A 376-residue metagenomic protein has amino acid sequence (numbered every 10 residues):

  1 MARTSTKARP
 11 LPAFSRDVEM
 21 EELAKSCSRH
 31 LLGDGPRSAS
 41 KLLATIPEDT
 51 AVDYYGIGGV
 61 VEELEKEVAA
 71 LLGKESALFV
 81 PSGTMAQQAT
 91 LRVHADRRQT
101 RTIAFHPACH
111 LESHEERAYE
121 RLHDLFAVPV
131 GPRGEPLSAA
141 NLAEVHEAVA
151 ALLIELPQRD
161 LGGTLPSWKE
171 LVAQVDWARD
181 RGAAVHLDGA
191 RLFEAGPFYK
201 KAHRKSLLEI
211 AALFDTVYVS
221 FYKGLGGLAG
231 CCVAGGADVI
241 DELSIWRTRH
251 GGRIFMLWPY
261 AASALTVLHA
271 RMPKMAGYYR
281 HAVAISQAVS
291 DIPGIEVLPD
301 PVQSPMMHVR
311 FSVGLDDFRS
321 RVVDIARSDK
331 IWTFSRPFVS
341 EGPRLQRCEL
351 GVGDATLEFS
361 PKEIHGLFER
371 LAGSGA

Functional and structural regions predicted by a protein language model:
A2-K7, R98, V289-S290, G294-A376: Conserved C-terminal alpha-helix-loop-beta "cap" of PLP-dependent enzymes that closes/shapes the active-site mouth
E19, S26-S82, V93-D96, H106-S113 (+1 more regions): Conserved N-terminal alpha-helix of the aminotransferase class I/II PLP-enzyme fold
E48, A151-R159, H186-R191: Short beta-strands and strand-loop turn motifs
V68, A86, Y119, L152 (+5 more regions): Buried hydrophobic positions in well-ordered alpha/beta secondary-structure cores of metabolic enzymes
A77-T84, S220-F221, M256: Active-site nucleophile and cofactor-binding loops and adjacent substrate-binding regions of central metabolic enzymes
R121-A173, E358: PLP-dependent aminotransferase-class I/II
L156-D160, L165, S206-G294, L298-P305 (+1 more regions): Active-site C-terminal subdomain of aminotransferase-like
P166-Y199: Catalytic PLP-binding core of fold-type I/II PLP enzymes
